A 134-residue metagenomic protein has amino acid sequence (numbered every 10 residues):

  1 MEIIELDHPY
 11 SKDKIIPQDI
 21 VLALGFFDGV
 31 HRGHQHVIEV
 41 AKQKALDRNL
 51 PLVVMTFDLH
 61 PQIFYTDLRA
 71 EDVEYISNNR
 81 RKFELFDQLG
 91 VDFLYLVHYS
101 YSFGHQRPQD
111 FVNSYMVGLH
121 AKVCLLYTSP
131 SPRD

Functional and structural regions predicted by a protein language model:
M1-I20: Positively charged, low-complexity intrinsically disordered leader regions
I4, V53-M55, Y95, L125: Hydrophobic/aromatic beta-strand patches that form the interior of the parallel beta-sheet core in alpha/beta enzyme
V21-L24, A45-R69: ATP-dependent adenylation/pyrophosphate-handling site
A23-A41: Di-metal (Zn2+ and/or Mg2+/Mn2+) metal-binding site signature of metallo-dependent hydrolases with the MBL/beta-CASP
F27-G29, Y99-F103, S129: Short histidine/acidic/glycine/proline-rich micro-motifs that form metal- and phosphate-coordinating active-site loops
V37-R48, E84-L89: A short, N-terminal amphipathic alpha-helix
I63-V123: N-terminal Rossmann-like or analogous alpha/beta NTP/dinucleotide-binding catalytic cores that position adenine
Y127-D134: Conserved small/polar residues in nucleotide/adenosyl-binding loops
